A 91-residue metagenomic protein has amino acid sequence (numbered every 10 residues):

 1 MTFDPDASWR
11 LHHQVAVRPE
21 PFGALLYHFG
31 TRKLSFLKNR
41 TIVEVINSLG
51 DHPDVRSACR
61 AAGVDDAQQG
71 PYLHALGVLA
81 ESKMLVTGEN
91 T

Functional and structural regions predicted by a protein language model:
M1-N47, T87-G88: Acidic, low-complexity/disordered tracts enriched in E/D and polar residues
K33-T91: Long, charge-rich, low-complexity alpha-helical segments
